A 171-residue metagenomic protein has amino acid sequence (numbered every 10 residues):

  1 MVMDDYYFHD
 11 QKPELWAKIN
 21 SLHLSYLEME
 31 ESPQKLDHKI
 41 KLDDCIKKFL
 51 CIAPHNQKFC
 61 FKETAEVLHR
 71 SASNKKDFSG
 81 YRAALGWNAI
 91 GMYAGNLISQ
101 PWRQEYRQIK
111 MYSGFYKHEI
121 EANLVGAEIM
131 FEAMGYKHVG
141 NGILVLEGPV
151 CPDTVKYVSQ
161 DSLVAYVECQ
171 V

Functional and structural regions predicted by a protein language model:
M1-V171: Ubiquitin-system adaptor modules
